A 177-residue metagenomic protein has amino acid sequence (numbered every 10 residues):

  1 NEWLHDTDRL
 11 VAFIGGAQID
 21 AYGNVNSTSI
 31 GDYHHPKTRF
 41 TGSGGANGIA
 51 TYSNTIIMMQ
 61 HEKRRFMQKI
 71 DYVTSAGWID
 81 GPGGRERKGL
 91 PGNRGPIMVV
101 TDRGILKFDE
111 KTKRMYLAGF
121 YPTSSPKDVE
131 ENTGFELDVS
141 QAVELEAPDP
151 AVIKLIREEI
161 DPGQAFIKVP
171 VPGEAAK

Functional and structural regions predicted by a protein language model:
N1-A142, E146-A151: Conserved phosphate- and dinucleotide-binding cores of soluble alpha/beta proteins, encompassing both enzyme active
V139-K177: A conserved C-terminal secondary-structure "cap"
